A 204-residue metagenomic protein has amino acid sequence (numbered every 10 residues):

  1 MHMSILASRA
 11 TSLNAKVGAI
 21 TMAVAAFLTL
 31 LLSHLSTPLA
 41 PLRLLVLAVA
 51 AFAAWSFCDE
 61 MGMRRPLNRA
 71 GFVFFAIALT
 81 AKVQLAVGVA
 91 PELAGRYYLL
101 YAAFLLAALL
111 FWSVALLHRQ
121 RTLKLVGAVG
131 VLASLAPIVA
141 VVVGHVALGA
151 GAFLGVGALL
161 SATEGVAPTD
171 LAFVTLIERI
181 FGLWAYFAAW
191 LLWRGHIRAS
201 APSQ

Functional and structural regions predicted by a protein language model:
H2-S203: Hydrophobic, aromatic-enriched alpha-helical segments typical of multi-pass transmembrane helices
